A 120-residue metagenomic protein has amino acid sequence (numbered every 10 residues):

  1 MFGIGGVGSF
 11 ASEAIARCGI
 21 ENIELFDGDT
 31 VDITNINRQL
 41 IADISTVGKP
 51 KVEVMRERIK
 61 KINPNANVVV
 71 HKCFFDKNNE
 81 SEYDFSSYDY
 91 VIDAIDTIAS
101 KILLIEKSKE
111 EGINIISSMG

Functional and structural regions predicted by a protein language model:
M1-M119: Adenine nucleotide-associated cytosolic modules
